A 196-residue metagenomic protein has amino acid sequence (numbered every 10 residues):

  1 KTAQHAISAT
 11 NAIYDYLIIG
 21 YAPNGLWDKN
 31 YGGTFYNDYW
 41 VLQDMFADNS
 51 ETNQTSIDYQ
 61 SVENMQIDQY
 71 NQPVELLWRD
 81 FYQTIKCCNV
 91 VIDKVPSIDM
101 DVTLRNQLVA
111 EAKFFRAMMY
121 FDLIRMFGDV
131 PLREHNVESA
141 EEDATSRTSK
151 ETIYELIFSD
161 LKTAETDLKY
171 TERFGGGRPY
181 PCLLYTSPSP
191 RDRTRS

Functional and structural regions predicted by a protein language model:
K1-T2, I157: Bacterial Sec-dependent N-terminal signal peptides
A3-M45: Hydrophobic alpha-helical membrane-insertion signals
I7-N11, D15-G25, S50-F127, E142-E155 (+1 more regions): Conserved, well-structured interaction surfaces
E138-S139: Short edge-strand/loop segments of extracellular domains
G177-L184: Active-site loop and adjoining helix of the penicillin-binding protein/serine DD-peptidase-beta-lactamase fold
Y185-T194: Conserved small/polar residues in nucleotide/adenosyl-binding loops
